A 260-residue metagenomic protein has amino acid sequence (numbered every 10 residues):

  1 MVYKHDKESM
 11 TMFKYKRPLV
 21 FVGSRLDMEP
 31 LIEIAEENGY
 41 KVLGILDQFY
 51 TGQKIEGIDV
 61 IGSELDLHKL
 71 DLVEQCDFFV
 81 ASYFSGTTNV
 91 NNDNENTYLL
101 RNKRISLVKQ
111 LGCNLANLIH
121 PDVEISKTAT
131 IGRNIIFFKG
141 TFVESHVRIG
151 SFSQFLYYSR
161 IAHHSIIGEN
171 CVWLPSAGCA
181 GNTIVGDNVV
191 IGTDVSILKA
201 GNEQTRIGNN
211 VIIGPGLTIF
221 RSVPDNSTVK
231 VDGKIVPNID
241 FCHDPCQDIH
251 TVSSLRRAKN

Functional and structural regions predicted by a protein language model:
F13-A35: Glycine-rich adenosine-cofactor-binding loop
Y40-I55: NAD(P)-binding Rossmann-fold cofactor-contacting core
G52-I119: Phosphate-bearing ligand-interacting subdomains that bind or position ATP/ADP/UDP/GDP/NAD(P) or nucleotide-linked
A81-Y83, K139, T193, P215: Glycine-rich, N-terminal phosphate-binding loop of Rossmann-like dinucleotide-binding domains
I105-Y157: Hydrophobic, well-structured mid-protein blocks that either form specific transmembrane helices
N117, K127, S145, H163 (+3 more regions): Residues on the solvent-exposed faces and adjacent turns of beta-rich solenoids used to engage binding targets
E144-L174, G178-I184: Histidine/lysine/aspartate-rich catalytic loop segments that bind and position anionic ligands
G168, L174-N260: Glycine-rich hexapeptide-repeat left-handed beta-helix
